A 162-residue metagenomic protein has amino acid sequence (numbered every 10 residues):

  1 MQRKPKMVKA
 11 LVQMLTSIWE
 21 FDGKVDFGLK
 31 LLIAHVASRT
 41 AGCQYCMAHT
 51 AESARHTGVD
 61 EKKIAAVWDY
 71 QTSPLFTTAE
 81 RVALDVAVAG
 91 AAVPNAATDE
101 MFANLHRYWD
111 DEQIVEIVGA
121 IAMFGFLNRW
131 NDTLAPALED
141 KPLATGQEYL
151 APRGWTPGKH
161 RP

Functional and structural regions predicted by a protein language model:
M1-P162: Hydrophobic alpha-helical segments
